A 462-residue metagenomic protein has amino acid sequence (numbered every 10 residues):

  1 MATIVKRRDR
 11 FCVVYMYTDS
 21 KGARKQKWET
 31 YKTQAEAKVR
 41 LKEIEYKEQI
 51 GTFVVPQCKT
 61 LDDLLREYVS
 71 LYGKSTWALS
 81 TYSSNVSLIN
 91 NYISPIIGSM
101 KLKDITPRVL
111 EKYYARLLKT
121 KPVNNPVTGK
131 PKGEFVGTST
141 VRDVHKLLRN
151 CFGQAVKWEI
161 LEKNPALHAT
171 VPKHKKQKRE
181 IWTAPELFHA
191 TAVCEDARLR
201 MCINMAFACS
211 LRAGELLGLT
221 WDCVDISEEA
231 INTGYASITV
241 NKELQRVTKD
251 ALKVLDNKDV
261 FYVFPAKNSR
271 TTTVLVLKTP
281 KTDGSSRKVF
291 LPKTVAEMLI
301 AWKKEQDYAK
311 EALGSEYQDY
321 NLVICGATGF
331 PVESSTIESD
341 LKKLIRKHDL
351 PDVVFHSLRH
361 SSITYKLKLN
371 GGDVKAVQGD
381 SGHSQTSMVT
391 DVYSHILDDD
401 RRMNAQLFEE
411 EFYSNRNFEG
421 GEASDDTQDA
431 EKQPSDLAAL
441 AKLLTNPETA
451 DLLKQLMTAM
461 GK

Functional and structural regions predicted by a protein language model:
T3, S70-W158, K176, F330-T336 (+2 more regions): N-terminal core-binding DNA-recognition domain of tyrosine site-specific recombinases/integrases
K6-E111, K304-Q318, D398, F418-P434 (+1 more regions): N-terminal DNA-binding module of tyrosine recombinases/phage integrases
V14-Y17, A184-P185, V263, K267-V276 (+1 more regions): Active-site/catalytic core of tyrosine-dependent DNA strand-transfer enzymes
V123-V127, P131-T138, R142-V144, K157 (+6 more regions): Basic, Lys/Arg- and aromatic-enriched nucleic-acid-binding interface segment
S139, K157, N204, A208 (+5 more regions): C-terminal catalytic core of tyrosine-transesterase DNA break-rejoin enzymes
K173, I181, N232-Y235, K242-R246 (+2 more regions): Catalytic-site neighborhood detector that most strongly recognizes the C-terminal catalytic loop/helix of tyrosine
C223-N232, S237, E333, D352 (+1 more regions): Short, polar N-cap/turn motifs at the start of nucleic acid-interacting alpha helices
I226-A230, G234-S237, N241-D283, Q406-K462: C-terminal secondary-structure termini that scaffold catalytic or DNA-interacting sites
